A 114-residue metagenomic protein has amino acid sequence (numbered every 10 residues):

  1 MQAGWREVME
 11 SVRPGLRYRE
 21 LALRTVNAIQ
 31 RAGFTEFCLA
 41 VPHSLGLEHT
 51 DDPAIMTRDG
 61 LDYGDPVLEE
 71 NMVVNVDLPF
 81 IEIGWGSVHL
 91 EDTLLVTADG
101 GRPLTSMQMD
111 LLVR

Functional and structural regions predicted by a protein language model:
M1-R114: Active-site neighborhoods and metal-handling regions in enzymes and metal-associated proteins
